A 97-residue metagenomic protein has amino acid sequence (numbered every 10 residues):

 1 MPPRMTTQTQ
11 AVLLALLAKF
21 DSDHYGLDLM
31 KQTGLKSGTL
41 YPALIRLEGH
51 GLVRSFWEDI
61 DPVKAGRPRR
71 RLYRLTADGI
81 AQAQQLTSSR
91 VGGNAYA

Functional and structural regions predicted by a protein language model:
P2-T39: N-terminal helix-turn-helix DNA-binding core of bacterial DNA-binding proteins
K19-S22, H50, D78-A81: Short, charged/polar surface micro-motifs in flexible loops or helix N-caps
L40-L52: Basic amphipathic alpha-helical segments that dock to polyanions
I45, E58, Q85: Surface loops and adjacent helix of pleckstrin homology
H50-G66: Beta-hairpin "wing" of winged helix-turn-helix
R69: Exposed loop/turn and edge beta-strand positions of beta-sandwich/beta-sheet ligand-binding modules
D78-A97: Amphipathic alpha-helical dimerization/coiled-coil segments that flank or bridge DNA-binding/regulatory modules
